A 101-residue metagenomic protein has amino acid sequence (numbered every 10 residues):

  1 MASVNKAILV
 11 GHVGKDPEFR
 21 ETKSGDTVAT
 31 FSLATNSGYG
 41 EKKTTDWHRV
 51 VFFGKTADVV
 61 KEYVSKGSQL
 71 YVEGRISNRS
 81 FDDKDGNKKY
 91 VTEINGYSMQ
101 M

Functional and structural regions predicted by a protein language model:
M1-M101: Single-stranded nucleic acid-binding surfaces, predominantly the OB-fold ssDNA-binding core
